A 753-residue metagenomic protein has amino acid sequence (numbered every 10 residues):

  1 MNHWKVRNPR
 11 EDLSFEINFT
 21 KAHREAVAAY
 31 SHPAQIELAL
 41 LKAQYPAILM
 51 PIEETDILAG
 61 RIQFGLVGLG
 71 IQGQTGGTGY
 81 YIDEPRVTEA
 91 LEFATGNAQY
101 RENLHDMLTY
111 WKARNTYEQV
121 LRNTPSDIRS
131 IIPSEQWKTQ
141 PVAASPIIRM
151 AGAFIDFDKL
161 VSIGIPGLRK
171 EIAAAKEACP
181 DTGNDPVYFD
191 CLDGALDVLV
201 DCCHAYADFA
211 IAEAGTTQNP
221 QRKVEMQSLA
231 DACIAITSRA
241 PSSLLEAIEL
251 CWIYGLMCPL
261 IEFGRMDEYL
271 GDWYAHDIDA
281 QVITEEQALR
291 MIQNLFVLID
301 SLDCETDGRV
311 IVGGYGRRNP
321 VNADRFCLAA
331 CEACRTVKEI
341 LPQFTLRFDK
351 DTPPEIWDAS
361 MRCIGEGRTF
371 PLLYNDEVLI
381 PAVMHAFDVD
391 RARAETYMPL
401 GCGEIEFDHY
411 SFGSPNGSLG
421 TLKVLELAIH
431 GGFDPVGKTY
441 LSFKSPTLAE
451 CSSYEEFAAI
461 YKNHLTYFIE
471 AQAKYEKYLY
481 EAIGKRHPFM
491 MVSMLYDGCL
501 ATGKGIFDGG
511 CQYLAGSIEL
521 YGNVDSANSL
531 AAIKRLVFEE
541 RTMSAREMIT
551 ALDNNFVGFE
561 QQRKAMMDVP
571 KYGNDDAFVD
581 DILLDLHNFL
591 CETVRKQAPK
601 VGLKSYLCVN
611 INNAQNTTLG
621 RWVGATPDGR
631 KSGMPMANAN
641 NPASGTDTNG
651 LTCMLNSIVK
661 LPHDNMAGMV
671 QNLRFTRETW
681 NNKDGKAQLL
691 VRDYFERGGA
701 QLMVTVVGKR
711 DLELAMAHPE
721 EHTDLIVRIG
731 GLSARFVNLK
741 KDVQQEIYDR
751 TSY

Functional and structural regions predicted by a protein language model:
M1-L192, Q221, E225-A232, R239-Y753: Conserved catalytic cores of very large enzyme subunits
K176, C203-I211, G271: Extended amphipathic alpha-helical scaffold segments
D190-D201: Extended non-globular scaffold/tether segments
V200, A207, I211-A214, K223 (+1 more regions): Heptad-repeat amphipathic alpha-helical coiled-coil interaction surface used for oligomerization/assembly
